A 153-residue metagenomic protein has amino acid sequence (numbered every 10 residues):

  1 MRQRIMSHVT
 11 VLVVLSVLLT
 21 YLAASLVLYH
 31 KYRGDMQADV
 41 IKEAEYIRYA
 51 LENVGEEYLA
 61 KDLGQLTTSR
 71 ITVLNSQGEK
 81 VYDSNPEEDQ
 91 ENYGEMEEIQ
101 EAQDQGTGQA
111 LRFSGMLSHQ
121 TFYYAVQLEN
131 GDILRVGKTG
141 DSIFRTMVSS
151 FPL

Functional and structural regions predicted by a protein language model:
M1-E79, N85-Q90, E95, D104 (+2 more regions): Juxtamembrane segments flanking the first transmembrane helix of membrane-anchored signal-transduction proteins
Y49-E52, E129-L153: Helix-start (N-cap) segments at beta->loop->alpha junctions that couple sensory/regulatory domains to adjoining helices
N53, E88-N130: Membrane-proximal, non-catalytic sensory/regulatory domains of signal-transducing membrane proteins
S69-V81, Q120-S142: Structured catalytic cores of enzymes that bind and process phosphorylated ligands/cofactors
